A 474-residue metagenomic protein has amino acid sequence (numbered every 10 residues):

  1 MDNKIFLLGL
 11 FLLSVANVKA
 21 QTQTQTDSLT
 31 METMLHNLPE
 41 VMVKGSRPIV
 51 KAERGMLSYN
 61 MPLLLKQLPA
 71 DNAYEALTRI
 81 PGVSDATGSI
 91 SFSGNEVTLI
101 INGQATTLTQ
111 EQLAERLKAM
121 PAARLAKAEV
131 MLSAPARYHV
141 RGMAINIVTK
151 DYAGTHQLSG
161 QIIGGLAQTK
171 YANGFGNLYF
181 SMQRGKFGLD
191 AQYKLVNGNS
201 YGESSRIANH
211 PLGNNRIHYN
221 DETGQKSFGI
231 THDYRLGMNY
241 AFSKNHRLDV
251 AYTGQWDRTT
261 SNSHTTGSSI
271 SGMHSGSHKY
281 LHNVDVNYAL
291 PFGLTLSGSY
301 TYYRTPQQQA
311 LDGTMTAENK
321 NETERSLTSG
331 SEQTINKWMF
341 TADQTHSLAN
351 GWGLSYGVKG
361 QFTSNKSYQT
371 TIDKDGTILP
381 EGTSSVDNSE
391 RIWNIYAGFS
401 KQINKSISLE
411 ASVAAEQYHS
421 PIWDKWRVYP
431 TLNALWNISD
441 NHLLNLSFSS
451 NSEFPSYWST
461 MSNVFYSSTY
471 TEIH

Functional and structural regions predicted by a protein language model:
T22-L65, D85-T87, G94: Short, acidic, small-residue-rich periplasmic hinge/interaction motif at the N-terminus of Gram-negative outer-membrane
L29, A73-A76, E115, E129-V130 (+2 more regions): N-terminal periplasmic accessory domains that precede and gate Gram-negative outer-membrane beta-barrel machines
I49-V50, Y74-T109: Extracytoplasmic beta-strand/coil segments of soluble accessory domains associated with Gram-negative outer-membrane
T106-S133: Short acidic/polar hinge/loop motifs at secondary-structure boundaries that mediate gating or recognition
Q110-E111, V130, S159-I163, N215-E222 (+5 more regions): Extracytoplasmic loops and strand-loop junctions of Gram-negative outer membrane beta-barrel proteins
Y171-N199, E203, N215-N262, Y280-V284 (+1 more regions): Transmembrane beta-barrel wall of Gram-negative outer-membrane proteins
T231-D257, H274-K425, P430, N437: Face-selective signature of the C-terminal outer-membrane beta-barrel domain
R304-P306, H419, W436, D440-H474: Surface-exposed extracellular loop regions of Gram-negative outer-membrane beta-barrel proteins, predominantly
